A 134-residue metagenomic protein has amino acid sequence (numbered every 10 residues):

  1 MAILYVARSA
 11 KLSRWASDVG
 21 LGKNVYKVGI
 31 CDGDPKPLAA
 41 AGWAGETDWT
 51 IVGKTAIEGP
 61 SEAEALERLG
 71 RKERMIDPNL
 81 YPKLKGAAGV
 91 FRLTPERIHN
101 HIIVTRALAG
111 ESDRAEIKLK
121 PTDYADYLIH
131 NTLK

Functional and structural regions predicted by a protein language model:
M1-K134: Non-catalytic accessory segments flanking enzymatic or RNA/DNA-binding domains
